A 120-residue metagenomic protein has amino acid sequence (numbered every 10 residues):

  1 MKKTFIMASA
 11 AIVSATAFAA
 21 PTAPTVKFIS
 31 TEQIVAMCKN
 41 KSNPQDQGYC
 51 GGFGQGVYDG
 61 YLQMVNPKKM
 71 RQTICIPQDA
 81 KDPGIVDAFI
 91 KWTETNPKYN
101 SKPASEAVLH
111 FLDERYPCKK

Functional and structural regions predicted by a protein language model:
T4, P77-D79, K102: Surface-exposed loop/turn and secondary-structure junction residues enriched for glycine/proline
T4-V13: Sec-dependent N-terminal signal peptides
S14-A20: N-terminal signal peptide c-region/cleavage motif recognized by signal peptidases
V26-I85, K91: Short N-proximal segments of mature Sec-exported proteins
I90-K120: Short, compact, well-ordered microdomains
